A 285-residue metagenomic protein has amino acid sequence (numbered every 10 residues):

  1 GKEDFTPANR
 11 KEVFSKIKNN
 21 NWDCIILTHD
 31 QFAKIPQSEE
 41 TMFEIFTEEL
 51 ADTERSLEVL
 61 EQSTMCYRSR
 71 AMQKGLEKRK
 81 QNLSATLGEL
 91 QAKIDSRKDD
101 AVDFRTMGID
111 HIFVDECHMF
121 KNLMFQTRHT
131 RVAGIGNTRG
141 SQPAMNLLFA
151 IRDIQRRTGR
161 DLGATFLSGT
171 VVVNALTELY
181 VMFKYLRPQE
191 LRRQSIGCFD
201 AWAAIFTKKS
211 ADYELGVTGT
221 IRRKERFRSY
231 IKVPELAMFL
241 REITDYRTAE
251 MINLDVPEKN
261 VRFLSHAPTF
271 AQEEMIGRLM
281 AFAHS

Functional and structural regions predicted by a protein language model:
G1-D4, H29: A short hydrophobic beta-strand->loop->alpha-helix junction that borders the nucleotide-binding pocket of P-loop NTPases
F5-N9: ATP-dependent adenylate-forming carboxylate-activation enzymes
R10-L57, Q62-T64, R70-K74, K78-H111 (+3 more regions): Inter-lobe coupling linker of SF2 helicases/translocases
T41-M42, F125-T130: Short, flexible, mixed-charge acidic loops at enzyme active sites
D115-E116: Walker B catalytic acidic pair
M119-F120, Q126: Active-site loop signature of alpha/beta-hydrolase-fold enzymes
A133-R139: Flexible beta-alpha connector loops of hexameric P-loop NTPases
